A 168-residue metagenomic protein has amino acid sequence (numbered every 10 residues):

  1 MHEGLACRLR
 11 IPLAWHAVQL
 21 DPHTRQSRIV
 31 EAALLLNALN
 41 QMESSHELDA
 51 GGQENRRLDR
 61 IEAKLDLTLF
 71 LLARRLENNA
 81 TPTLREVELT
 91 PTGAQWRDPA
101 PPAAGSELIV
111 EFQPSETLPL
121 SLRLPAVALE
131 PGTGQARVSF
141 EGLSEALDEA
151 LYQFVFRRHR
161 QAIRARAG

Functional and structural regions predicted by a protein language model:
M1-G168: Structured alpha-helical
